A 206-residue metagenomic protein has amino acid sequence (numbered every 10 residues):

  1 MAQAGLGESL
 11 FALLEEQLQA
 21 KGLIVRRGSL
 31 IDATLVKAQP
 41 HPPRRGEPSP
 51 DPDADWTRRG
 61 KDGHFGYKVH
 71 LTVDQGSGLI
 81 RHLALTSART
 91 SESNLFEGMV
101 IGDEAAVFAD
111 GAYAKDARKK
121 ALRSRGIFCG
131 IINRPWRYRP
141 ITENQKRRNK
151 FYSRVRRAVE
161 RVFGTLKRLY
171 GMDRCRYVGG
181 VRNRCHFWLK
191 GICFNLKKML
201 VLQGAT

Functional and structural regions predicted by a protein language model:
M1-I127, I132-R134, M199: Polybasic low-complexity intrinsically disordered regions
L6, L10, E92, V155-A158 (+3 more regions): Alpha-helical structural motif
L10-A20, T165-L166, W188-G191, N195: Charged alpha-helix within mobile-element recombinases
R27, R59, F65, S77 (+4 more regions): Short glycine-rich loop/turn motifs that provide flexible caps or phosphate-binding loops at active sites
T72, F96, G164, G171 (+2 more regions): Short amphipathic alpha-helical "recognition" segments used for binding
I101, A105-A106, G111-W188: Helix-centered, glycine/charged polyanion-binding patches within enzymatic domains that contact phosphate-containing
V181-K197, V201-T206: C-terminal domain-tail junction helix/linker
